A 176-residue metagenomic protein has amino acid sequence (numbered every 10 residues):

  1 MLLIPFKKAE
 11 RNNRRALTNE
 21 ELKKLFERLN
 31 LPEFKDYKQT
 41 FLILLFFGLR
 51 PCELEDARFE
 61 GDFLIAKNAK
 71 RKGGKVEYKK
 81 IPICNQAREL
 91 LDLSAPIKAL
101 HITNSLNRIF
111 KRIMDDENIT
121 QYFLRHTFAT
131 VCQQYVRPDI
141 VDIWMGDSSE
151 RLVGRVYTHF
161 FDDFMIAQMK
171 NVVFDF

Functional and structural regions predicted by a protein language model:
L2-P51: Basic, Lys/Arg- and aromatic-enriched nucleic-acid-binding interface segment
R11, Y37, E77, D115-N118 (+1 more regions): Exposed loop/turn and edge beta-strand positions of beta-sandwich/beta-sheet ligand-binding modules
A16, K70-K72, P138, M145-N171: Catalytic-site neighborhood detector that most strongly recognizes the C-terminal catalytic loop/helix of tyrosine
A16-K23, F47, C52, D56-L90: Conserved tyrosine-mediated DNA breakage-rejoining catalytic core shared by Y-recombinases
T18, D36-Y37, I102, L106 (+2 more regions): Hydrophobic (often cysteine-bearing) scaffold residues that line and stabilize catalytic clefts of nucleotide/cofactor
E27, D56, H159: Phosphate-coordinating loops and pocket residues in cytosolic domains that bind phosphorylated ligands
L42, F46, E53, F123-S148: C-terminal catalytic core of tyrosine-transesterase DNA break-rejoin enzymes
P82-E117, F128, Y135-V136: Active-site/catalytic core of tyrosine-dependent DNA strand-transfer enzymes
